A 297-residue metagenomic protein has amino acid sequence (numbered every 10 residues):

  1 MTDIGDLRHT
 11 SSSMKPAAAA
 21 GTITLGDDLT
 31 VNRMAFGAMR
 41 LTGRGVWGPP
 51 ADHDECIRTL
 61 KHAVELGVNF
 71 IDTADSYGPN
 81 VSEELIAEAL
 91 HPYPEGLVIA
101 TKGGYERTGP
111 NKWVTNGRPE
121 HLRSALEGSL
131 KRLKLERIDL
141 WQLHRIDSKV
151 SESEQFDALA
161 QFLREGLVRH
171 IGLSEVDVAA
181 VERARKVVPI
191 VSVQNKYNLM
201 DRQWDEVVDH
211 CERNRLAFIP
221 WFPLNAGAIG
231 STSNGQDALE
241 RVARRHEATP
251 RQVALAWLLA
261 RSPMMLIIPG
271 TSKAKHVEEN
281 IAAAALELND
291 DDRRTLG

Functional and structural regions predicted by a protein language model:
M1-L97, A226: N-terminal binding-site loop/beta-alpha segment at the start of enzyme catalytic domains that lines or forms
D3-G5, T10-T22, I146-G297: Beta/alpha (TIM)-barrel catalytic core signal, keyed to glycine-rich beta->alpha loops juxtaposed to Asp/Glu that bind
G26-D27, E65, A87-V98, L130-K134 (+3 more regions): Acidic (Asp/Glu)-rich catalytic clusters
T42-V46, E106-W113, G227-G230, H276-E279: A short acidic, helix-capping loop that chelates divalent metal ions and anchors anionic groups
G48-E55, V81, L85, W113-S124 (+3 more regions): Alpha-helix N-cap and loop-to-helix initiation/capping positions
P49-A63, G117-L133, D177-R183: Short, acidic/polar
V68, L135-I138, V168, I190: A structural motif
L130-K149: Active-site groove signature of glycoside hydrolases
